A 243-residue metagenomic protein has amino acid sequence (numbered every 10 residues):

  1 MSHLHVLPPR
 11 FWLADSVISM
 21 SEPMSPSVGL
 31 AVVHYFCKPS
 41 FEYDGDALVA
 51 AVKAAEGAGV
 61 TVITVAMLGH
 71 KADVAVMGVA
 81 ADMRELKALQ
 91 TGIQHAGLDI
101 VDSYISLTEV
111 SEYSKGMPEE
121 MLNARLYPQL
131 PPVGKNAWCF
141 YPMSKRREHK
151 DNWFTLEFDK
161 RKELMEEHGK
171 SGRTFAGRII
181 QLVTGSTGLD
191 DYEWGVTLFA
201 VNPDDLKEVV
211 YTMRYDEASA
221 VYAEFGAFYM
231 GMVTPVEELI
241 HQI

Functional and structural regions predicted by a protein language model:
H3-A54, A81-E85, S103-K170, T187 (+2 more regions): Short S/T/G/P-rich N-terminal loop/turn motif that feeds into the first structured element of a domain
S21-E22, V60-A66, A88-T91, Y127-Q129 (+1 more regions): Catalytic micro-motifs at enzyme active sites that drive phosphoryl/nucleotidyl and oxygen chemistry
V32, K71-D73, N136-W138, D191-G195: Short, solvent-exposed beta-strand edge segments and adjacent coil->beta transition regions
Y35-K38, V65, M77-A81, Q90 (+3 more regions): A structural feature that tracks compact, well-ordered secondary-structure segments with a strong bias toward
K53-A75, I100-V110, H168-Y192, V209 (+2 more regions): Short, glycine- and small/hydrophobic-rich beta-strand elements in well-ordered beta-sheets
M67-L68, H95-A96, L130-P132: Short, charge-rich binding segments
L89-A96, R214-A218: Short, surface-exposed basic-aromatic patches at helix termini and helix-loop junctions that form
